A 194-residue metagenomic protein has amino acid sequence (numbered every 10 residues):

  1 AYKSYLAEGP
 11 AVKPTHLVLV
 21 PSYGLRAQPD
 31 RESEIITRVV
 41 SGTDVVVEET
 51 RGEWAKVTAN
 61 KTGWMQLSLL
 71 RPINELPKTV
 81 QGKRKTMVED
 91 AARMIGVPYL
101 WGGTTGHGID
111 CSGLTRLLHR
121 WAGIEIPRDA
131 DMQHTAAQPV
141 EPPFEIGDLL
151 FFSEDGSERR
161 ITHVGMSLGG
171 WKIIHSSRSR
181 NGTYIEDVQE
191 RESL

Functional and structural regions predicted by a protein language model:
A1, T37-S68: SH3/SH3-like beta-barrel superfamily modules
Y2-A27, R38-S41, T50-R51, L76-M87: SH3-family beta-barrel domains
K13-L25, L117-A130, L168: Short, basic/aromatic beta-hairpin or loop at an interaction surface
R26-I35, Q133-E141: Short alpha-helix capping/helix-loop boundary micro-motifs
T43, G147-D148: Structural motif
P77, T104, V140, T162 (+1 more regions): Aromatic- and glycine-rich peptidoglycan recognition patches
Y99-I146: Catalytic cysteine-centered active-site loop
